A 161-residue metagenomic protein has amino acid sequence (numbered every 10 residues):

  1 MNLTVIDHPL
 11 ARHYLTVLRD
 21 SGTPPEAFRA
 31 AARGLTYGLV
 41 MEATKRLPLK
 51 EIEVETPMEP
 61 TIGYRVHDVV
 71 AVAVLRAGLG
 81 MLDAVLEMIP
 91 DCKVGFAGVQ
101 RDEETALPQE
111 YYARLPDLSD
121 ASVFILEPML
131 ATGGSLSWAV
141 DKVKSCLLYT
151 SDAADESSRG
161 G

Functional and structural regions predicted by a protein language model:
M1-S151, S158: PRPP-associated nucleotide enzymes
